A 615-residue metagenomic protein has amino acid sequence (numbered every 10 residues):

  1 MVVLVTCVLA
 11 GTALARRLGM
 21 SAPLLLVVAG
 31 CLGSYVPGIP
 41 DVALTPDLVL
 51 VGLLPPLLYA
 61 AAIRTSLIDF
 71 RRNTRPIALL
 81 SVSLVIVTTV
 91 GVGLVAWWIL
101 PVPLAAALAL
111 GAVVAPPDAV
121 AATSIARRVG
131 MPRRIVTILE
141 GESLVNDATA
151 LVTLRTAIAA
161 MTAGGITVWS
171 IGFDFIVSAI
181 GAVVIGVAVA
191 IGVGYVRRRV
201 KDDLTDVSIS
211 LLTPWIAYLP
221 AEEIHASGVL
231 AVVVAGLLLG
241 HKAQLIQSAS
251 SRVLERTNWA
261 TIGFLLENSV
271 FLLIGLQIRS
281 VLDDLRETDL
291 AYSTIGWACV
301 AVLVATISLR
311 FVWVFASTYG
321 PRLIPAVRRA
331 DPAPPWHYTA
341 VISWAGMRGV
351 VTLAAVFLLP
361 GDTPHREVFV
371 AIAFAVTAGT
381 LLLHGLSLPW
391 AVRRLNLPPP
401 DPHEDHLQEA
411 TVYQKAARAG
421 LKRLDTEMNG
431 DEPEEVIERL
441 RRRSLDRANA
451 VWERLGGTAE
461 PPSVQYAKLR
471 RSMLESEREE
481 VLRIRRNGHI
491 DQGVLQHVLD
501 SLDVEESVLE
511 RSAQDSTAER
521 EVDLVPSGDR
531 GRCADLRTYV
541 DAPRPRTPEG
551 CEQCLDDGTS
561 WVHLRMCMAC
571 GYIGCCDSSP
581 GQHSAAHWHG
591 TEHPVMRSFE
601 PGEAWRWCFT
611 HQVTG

Functional and structural regions predicted by a protein language model:
M1-T411, K415-R418, L482, R486-H489 (+2 more regions): Transmembrane helical cores of multi-pass secondary ion antiporters/exchangers
V36-P37, A249-S250, P462-S463, V540-T547: Short, positively charged
A107, R565, Y572-I573: Beta-sheet entry/capping signal
T261, D556-G558: Short loop/turn motifs at secondary-structure junctions and domain boundaries
D401-R530: Cytosolic C-terminal regulatory domains/tails of membrane transporters and channels
G488, C567-M568, W605: Intrinsically disordered, low-complexity proline-rich regions
G528-G550, D557, Y572-G615: Cys/His-rich, Zn2+-coordinating zinc-finger modules
T559-M568: Canonical RING-type zinc finger of E3 ubiquitin-protein ligases
